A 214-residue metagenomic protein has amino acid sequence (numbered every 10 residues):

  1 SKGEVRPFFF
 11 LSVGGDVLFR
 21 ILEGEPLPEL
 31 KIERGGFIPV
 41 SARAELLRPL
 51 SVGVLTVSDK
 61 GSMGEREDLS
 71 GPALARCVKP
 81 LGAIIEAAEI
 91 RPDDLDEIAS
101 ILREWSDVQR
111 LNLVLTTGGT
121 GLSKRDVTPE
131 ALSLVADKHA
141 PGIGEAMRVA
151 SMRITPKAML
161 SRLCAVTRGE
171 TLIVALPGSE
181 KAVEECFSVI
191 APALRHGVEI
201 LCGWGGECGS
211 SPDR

Functional and structural regions predicted by a protein language model:
S1-R214: Non-catalytic beta/alpha edge segments that cap or flank active sites
